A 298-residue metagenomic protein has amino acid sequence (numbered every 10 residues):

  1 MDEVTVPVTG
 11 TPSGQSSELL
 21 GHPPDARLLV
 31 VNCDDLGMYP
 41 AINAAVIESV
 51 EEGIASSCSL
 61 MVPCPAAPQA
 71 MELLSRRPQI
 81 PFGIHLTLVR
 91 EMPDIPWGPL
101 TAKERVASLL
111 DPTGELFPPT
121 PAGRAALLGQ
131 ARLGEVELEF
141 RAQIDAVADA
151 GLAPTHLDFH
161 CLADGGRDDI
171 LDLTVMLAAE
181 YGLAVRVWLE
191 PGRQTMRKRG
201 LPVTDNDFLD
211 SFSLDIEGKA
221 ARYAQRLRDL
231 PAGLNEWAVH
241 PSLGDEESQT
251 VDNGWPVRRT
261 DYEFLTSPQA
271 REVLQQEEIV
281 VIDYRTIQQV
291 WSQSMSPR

Functional and structural regions predicted by a protein language model:
M1-V30: N-terminal pre-catalytic segment of deacetylase/amide-hydrolase enzymes
L20-P93: Active-site beta->alpha N-cap acidic-glycine motif
G21, V46-E52, P68-P81, P99-E104 (+4 more regions): Acidic (Asp/Glu)-rich catalytic clusters
L28-V30, A55-S59, Q79-H85, P154-D158 (+4 more regions): Structural preference for beta-strand elements that scaffold enzyme active sites
D34-L36, P63, H85-E91, H160-L162 (+4 more regions): Active-site beta-loop-alpha junctions enriched in small/polar residues
I95-A126: Active-site gating loops and adjacent loop-to-helix segments of metal-dependent hydrolytic enzymes
Q130-P202, S213-E217, R228: Catalytic domains of cell-wall/extracellular-matrix polysaccharide-remodeling enzymes, centered on de-N-acetylation
V185-R186, V251-R298: C-terminal domain-boundary segment and adjacent tail
